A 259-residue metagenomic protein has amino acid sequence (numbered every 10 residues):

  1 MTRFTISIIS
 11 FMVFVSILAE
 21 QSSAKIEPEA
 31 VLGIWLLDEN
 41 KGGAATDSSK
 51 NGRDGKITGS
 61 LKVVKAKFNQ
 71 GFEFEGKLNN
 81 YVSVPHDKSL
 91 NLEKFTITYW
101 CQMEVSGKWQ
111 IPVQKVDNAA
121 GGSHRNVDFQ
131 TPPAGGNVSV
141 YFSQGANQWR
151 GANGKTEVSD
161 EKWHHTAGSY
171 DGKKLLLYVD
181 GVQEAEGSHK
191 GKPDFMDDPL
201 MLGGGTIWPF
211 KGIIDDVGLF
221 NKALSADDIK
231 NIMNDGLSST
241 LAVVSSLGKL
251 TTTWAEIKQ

Functional and structural regions predicted by a protein language model:
T2-T5, I9-K77, N231-Q259: Extracytoplasmic low-complexity segments
P28-L32, L36, K41-S48, K77-Q144 (+5 more regions): Extracellular glycan-recognition modules
V31, I57-G59, F68, E93-F95 (+7 more regions): Residues that flank catalytic or metal-binding motifs in active/ligand-binding sites
P85-K88, N153-E157, H189-K190: Beta-strand-rich interaction surfaces with strong enrichment in secreted/lumenal proteins
S139-H165: Short, aromatic/His-centered strand-loop micro-motif at the edge of beta-sheets
D171, Y178-E184: Short strand-turn-strand beta-turns centered on an Asx-Gly dipeptide
G187-I213: Flexible glycan-contacting loops in extracellular carbohydrate-active proteins
